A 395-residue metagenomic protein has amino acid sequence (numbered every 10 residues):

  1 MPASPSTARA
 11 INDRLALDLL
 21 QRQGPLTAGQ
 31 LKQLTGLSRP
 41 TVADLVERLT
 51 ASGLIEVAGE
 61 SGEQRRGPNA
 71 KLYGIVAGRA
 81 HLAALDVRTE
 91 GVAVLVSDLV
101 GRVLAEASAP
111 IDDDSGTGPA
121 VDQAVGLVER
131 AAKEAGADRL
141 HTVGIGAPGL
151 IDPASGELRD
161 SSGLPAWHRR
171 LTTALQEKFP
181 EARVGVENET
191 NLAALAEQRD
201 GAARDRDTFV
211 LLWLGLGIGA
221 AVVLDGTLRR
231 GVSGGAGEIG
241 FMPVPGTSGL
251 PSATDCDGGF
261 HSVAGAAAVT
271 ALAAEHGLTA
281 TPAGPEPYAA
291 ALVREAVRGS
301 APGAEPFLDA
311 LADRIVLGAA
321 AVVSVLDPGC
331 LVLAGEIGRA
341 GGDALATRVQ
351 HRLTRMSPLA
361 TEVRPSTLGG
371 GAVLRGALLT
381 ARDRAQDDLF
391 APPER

Functional and structural regions predicted by a protein language model:
M1-S61, R65-P110, G116-R139, G246-L250 (+1 more regions): ATP-binding/phosphotransfer module of carbohydrate and carboxylate kinases, centering on a glycine-rich
R22-Q23, D200, G215: Short helix-capping/turn signature of helix-turn-helix
L72-G74, L82-D86, L140-G144, F209-W213 (+1 more regions): Short glycine-aspartate micro-motif
G78-A80, P180-A182, R204-F209, I218 (+1 more regions): Short coil/turn connectors at secondary-structure junctions
D98, P153, V223: Short, acidic, Ser/Thr-enriched surface-loop or helix-capping motifs
V103, S108-T208, A344-R355: Glycine-rich phosphate-binding loop and adjoining helix at the ATP-binding site of ATP-dependent phosphoryl-transfer
A147, L214-L216, G335-E336: Short secondary-structure boundary segments
R206-A264: Glycine-rich phosphate-binding loop of actin/hexokinase-like ATP-binding domains
